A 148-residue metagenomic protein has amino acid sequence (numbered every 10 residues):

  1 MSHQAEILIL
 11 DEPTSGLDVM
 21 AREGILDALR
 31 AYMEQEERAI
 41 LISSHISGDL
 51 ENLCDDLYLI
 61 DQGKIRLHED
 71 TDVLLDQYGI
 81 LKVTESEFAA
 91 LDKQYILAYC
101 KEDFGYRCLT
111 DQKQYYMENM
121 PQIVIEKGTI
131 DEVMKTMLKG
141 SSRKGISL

Functional and structural regions predicted by a protein language model:
S2-E6: A short, proline-enriched helix->beta-strand linker immediately N-terminal to the Walker B motif in ABC-type P-loop
L8-E12: Catalytic Walker B motif of ABC-type/P-loop ATPase nucleotide-binding domains
T14-S15, S47: Short loop immediately C-terminal to the Walker-B catalytic DE motif in ABC-type ATPase nucleotide-binding domains
V19-A21: Helix N-cap at the start of a conserved alpha-helix in ABC-type nucleotide-binding domains
E23, L75, D131-M134: Generic structural signal for individual residues within well-ordered alpha-helical segments across diverse proteins
L26-L41, H45-T110: ABC transporter nucleotide-binding domain
A98, E102-L148: C-terminal coupling/interaction segments
